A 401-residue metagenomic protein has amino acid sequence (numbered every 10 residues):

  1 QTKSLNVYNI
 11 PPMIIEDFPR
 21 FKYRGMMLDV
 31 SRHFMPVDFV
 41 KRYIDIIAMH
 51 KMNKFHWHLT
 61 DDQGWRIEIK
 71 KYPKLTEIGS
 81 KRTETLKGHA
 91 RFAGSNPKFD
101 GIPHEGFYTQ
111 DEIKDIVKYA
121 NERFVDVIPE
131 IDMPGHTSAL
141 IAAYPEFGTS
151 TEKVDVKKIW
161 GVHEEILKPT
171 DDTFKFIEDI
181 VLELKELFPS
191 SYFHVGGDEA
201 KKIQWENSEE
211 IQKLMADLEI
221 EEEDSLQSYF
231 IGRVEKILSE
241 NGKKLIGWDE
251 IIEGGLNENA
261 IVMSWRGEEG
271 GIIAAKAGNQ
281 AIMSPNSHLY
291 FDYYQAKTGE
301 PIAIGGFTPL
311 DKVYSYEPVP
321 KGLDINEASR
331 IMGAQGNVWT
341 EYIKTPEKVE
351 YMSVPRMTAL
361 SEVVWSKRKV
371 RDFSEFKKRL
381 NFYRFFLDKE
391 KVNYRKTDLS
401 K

Functional and structural regions predicted by a protein language model:
Q1-Y192, R233, I237, Q335-T340: Feature activates predominantly on carbohydrate-active enzymes
F34-P36, D62-E68, P134-L140, H194 (+5 more regions): Flexible loop/turn segments at secondary-structure boundaries
F39-R42, Y108-D115, D172-I180, S225-R233 (+5 more regions): Generic recognition of stable, solvent-exposed alpha-helical segments in well-folded globular domains
N121-E122, L182, E186-P189, K236-K243 (+3 more regions): Generic secondary-structure signature for well-ordered alpha-helical cores
E130, E199, E362: Acidic-residue sensor for enzyme active/binding pockets
L140-E146, S150, V154-A260, W265-K276: Active-site neighborhood of glycoside hydrolase catalytic domains
K244-A260, W265-K401: Flexible, acidic glycine-rich loops studded with aromatic residues
